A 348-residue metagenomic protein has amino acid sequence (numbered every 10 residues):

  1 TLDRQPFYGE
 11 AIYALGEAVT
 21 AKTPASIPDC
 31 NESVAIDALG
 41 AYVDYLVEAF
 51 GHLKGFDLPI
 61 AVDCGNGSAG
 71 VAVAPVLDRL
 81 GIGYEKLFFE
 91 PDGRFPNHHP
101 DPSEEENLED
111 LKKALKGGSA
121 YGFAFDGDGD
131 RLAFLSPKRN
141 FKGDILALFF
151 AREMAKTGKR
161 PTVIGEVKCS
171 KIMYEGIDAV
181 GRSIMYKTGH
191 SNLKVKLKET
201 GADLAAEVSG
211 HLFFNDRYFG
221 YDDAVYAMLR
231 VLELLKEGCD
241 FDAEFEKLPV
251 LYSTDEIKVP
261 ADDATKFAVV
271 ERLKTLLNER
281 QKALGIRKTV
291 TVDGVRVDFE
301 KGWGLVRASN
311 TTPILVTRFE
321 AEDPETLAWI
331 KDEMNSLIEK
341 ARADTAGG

Functional and structural regions predicted by a protein language model:
T1-G117: Gly/Ser/Thr-enriched, mixed-charge loops and adjacent short helices that form phosphate/oxyanion-binding elements
T1-L2, F125-L135, A205: Active-site microenvironments of hydrolase-like enzyme catalytic domains
P6, Y13-D44, E48-F50, K138-V208 (+2 more regions): Proline/glycine-rich low-complexity loops and linkers
G16, D44-V47, V71-A74, D78 (+7 more regions): Predominant activation on well-ordered alpha-helical scaffold segments within soluble catalytic domains
A61, A120-A124, V163, D203-A205: Short glycine-aspartate micro-motif
G65-V71, G129-D130, C169-K171: Gly/Ser/Thr-rich loops at beta-strand to alpha-helix junctions that form or flank small-molecule/cofactor-binding
G158-R318, D323-G348: Phosphate-binding and adjacent anionic-ligand microenvironments
